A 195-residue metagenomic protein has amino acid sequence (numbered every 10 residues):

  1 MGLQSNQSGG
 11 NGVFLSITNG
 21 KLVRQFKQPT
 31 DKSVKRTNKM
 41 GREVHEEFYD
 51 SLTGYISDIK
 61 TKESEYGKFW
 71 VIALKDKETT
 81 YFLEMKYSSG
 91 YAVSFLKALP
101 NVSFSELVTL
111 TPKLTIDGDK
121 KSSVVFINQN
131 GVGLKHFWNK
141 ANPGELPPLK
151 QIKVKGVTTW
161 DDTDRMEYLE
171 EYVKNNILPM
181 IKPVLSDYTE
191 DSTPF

Functional and structural regions predicted by a protein language model:
M1-E84, S94-P100, T115-T159, T163-P179 (+1 more regions): OB-fold ssDNA-binding interfaces and closely related basic DNA-contact patches used across DNA replication/repair
S88: Active-site beta-loop-alpha junctions of metal-dependent nucleic acid enzymes, especially the RNase H-like/DDE
Y188-F195: Short acidic, low-complexity intrinsically disordered linear motifs used for protein-protein interactions
